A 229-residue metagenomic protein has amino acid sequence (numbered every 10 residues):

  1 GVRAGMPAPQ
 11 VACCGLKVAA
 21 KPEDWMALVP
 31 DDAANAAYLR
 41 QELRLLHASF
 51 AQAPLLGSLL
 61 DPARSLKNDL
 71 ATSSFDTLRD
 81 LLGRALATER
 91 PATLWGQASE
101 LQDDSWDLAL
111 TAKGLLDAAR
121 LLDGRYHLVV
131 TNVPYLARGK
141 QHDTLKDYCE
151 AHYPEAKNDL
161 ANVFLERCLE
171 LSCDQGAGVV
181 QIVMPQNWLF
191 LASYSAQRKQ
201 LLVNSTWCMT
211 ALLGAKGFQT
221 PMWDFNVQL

Functional and structural regions predicted by a protein language model:
G1-G124, L128: Class I S-adenosyl-L-methionine-dependent methyltransferase module
G1-L28, R120-L229: Signature of N6-adenine DNA methyltransferases within the class I
